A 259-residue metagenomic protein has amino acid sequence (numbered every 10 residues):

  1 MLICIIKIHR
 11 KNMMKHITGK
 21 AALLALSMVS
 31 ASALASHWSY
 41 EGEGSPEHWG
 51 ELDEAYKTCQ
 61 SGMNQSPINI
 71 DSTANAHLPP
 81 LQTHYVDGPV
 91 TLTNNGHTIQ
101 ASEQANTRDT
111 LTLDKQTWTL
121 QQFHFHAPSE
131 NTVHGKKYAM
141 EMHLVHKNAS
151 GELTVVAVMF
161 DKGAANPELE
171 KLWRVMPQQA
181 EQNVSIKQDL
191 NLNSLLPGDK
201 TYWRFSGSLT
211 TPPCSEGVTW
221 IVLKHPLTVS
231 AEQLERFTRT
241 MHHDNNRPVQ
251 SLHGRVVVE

Functional and structural regions predicted by a protein language model:
C4, H9-R10, H16-K20, A33-E259: Alpha-carbonic anhydrase
A22-A31: Bacterial N-terminal signal peptides
